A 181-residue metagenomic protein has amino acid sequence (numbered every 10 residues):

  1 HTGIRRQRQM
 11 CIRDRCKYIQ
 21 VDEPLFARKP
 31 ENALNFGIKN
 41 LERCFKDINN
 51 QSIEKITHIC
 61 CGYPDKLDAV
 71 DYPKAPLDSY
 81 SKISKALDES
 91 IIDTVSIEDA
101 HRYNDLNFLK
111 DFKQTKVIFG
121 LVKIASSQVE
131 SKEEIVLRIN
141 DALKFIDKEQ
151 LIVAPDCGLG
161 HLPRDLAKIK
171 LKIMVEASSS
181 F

Functional and structural regions predicted by a protein language model:
H1-I12: Single conserved hydrophobic/aromatic residue that forms the stacking wall/gate of nucleotide- or nucleobase-binding
R6, A33-I53, D111-V117, I173-F181: Alpha-helix-loop-beta-strand connector modules within alpha/beta enzyme cores
R6, K66-D78, S126-K132: Active-site mouth loops of central-metabolism enzymes
R13-E23, E54-I59, I97, Q150-P155: Short beta-strand segments at enzyme active-site cores
R15-G37, H58-L67: Active-site-proximal loop/short-helix segments that contain or immediately flank catalytic acid/base residue(s)
A27, I59-V70, H101-N107, G160-R164: Flexible glycine/acidic-rich beta-alpha junction loops that bind and position SAM and/or redox cofactors in anaerobic
P30-I38, D68-P76, D105-F112: Distinct, well-ordered alpha-helical segments
S79-F181: Catalytic-face loop-and-helix region of soluble metabolic enzyme cores
